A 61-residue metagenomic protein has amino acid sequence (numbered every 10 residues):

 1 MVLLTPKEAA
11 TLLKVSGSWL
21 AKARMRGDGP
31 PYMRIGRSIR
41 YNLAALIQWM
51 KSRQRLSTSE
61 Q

Functional and structural regions predicted by a protein language model:
K7, T11-I47, R53, S59: Major-groove DNA-recognition helix of helix-turn-helix-type DNA-binding domains
